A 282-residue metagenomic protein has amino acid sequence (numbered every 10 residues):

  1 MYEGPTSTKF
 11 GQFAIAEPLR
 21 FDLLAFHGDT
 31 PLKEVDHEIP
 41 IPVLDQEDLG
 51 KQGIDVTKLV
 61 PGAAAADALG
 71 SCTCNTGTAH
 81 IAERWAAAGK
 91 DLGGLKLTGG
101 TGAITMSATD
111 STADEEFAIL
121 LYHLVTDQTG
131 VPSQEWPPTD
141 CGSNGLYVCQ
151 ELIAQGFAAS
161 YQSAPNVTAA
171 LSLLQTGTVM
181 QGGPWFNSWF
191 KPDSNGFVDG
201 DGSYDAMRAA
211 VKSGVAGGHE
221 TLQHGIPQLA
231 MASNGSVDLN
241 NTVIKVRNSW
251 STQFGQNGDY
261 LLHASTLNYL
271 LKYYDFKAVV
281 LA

Functional and structural regions predicted by a protein language model:
M1-A282: Catalytic-core signature of thiol
